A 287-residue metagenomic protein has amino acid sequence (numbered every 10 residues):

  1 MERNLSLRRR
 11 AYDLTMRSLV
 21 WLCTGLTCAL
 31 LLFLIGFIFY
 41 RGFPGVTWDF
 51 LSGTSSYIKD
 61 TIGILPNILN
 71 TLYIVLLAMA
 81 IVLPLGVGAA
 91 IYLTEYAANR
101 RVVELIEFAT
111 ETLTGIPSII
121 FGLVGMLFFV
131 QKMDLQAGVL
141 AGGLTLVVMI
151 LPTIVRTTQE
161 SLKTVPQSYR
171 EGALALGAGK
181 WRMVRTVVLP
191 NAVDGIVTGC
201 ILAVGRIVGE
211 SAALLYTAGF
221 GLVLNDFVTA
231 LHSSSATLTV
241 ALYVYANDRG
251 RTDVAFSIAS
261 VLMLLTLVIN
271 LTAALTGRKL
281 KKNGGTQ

Functional and structural regions predicted by a protein language model:
E2-L22, F37-A78, N99, V244-D253: Periplasmic/extracellular loop-to-transmembrane helix junction in inner-membrane transport proteins
A29-G36, P84-I91, A109, I120-L123 (+6 more regions): Membrane-embedded alpha-helices of multi-pass transport/permease systems
S55-I62, L214-M263: Interhelical loop and adjacent transmembrane-helix boundary motif in polytopic membrane transport permeases
A78-T110, L123, A273-K282: Transmembrane-helix boundary motif in ABC transporter permease subunits
M79, T158, K180-A218: Transmembrane alpha-helices
E111-V147: Generic hydrophobic transmembrane alpha-helix motif, especially the helices
P117, L176-G177, P190: Glycine/proline-centered hinge or cleavage motifs at structural transition points of membrane proteins
Q159, K163, I201, V240-Q287: C-terminal transmembrane helix and the adjacent membrane-cytosol boundary/short C-terminal tail of inner/organellar
